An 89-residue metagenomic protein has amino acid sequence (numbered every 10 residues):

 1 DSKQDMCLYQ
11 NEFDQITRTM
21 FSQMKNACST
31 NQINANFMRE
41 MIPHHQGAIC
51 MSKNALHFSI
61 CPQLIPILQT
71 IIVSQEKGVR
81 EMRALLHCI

Functional and structural regions predicted by a protein language model:
D1-I89: His/Met- and acidic-residue-enriched segments that coordinate or traffic transition-metal cofactors and support
